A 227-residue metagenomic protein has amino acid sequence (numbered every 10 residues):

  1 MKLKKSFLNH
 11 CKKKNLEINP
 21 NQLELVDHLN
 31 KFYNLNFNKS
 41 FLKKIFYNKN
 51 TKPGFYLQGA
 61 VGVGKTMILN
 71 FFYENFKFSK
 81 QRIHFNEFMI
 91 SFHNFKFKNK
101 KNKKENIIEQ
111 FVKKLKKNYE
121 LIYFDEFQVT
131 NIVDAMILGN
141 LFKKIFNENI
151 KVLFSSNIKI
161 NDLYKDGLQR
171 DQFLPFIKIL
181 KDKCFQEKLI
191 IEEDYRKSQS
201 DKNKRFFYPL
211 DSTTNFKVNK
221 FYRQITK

Functional and structural regions predicted by a protein language model:
N15-F46: N-terminal pre-Walker A segment at the start of P-loop NTPase domains
N48-L57, E120: Pre-Walker A (Motif I) flank of P-loop NTPase domains
G62: Walker A (P-loop) phosphate-binding loop of P-loop NTPases
K65: Conserved lysine of the Walker
I68, F72: Hydrophobic positions on the alpha1 helix immediately C-terminal to the Walker A/P-loop
N75-N106, Q110, K114: AAA+/P-loop NTPase substrate/partner-engagement loops
L115-I132: Conserved P-loop NTPase "ATPase switch" module shared by AAA+ and STAND
V129-F207, D211: Replace "adjacent to P-loop NTPase cores in ATP/GTP-dependent enzymes" with "adjacent to NTP-binding cores
